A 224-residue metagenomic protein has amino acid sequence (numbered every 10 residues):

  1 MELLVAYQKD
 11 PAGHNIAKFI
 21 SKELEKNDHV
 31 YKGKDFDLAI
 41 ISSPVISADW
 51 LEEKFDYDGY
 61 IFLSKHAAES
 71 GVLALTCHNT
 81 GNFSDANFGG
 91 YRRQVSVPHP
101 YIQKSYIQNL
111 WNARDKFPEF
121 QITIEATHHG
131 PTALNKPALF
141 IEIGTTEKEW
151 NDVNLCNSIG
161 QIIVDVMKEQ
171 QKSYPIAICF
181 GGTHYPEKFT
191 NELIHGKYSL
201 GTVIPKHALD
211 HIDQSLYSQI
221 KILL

Functional and structural regions predicted by a protein language model:
M1-N135, T146-E147, V153-N157, V164-K188 (+1 more regions): N-terminal catalytic or cofactor-binding beta/alpha core of small enzyme domains
